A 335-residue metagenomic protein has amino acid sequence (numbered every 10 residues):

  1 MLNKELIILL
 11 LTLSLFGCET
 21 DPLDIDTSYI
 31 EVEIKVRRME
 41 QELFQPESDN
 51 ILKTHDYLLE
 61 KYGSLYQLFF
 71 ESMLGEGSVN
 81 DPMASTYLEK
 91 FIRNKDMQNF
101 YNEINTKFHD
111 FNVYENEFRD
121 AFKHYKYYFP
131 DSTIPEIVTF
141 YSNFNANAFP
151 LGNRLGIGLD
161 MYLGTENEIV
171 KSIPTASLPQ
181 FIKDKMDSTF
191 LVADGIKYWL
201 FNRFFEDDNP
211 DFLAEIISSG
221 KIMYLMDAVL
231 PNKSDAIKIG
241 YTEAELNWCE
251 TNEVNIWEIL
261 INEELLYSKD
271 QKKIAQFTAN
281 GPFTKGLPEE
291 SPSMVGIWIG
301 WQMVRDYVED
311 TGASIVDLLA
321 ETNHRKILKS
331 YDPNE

Functional and structural regions predicted by a protein language model:
N3-L9: Sec-dependent signal peptide recognition, specifically the positively charged N-region followed immediately by
S14-G17: C-terminal motif of bacterial Sec signal peptides marking the signal peptidase cleavage site
E19-E89: N-terminal mature-domain "stem" immediately C-terminal to a signal peptide or N-terminal signal-anchor/transmembrane
L43, E47, F108, K126-T133 (+6 more regions): Sec/Tat-exported extracytoplasmic proteins
T86-L246, V316, A320: Acidic/His-rich structured neighborhood in mature extracellular/periplasmic domains
N147-P150, W248-I256, L319-N334: Short, mixed-charge aromatic SLiMs
I222-F283: Acidic/His/Gly-enriched intrinsically disordered linker/tail segments that often contain short helix/coil "MoRF-like"
Y267-E335: C-terminal soluble interaction/assembly domains
